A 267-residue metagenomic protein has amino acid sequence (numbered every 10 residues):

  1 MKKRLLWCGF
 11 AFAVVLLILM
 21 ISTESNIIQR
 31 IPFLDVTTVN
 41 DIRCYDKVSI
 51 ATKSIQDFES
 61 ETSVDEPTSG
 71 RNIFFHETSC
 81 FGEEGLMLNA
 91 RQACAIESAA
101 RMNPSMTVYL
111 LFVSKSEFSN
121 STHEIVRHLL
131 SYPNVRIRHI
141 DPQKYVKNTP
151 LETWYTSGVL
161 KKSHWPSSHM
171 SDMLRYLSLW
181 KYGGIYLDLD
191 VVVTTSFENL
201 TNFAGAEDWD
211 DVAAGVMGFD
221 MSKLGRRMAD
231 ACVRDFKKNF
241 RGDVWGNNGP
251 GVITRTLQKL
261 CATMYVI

Functional and structural regions predicted by a protein language model:
M1-S171, L189-I267: Glycosyltransferase-associated regions of secretory-pathway enzymes, highlighting luminal stem/catalytic domains
P104, Y182-G183: Residues at helix C-cap/C′ positions in short coil/turn segments immediately following an alpha-helix
D172-Y182: Small-residue hinge/turn detector
